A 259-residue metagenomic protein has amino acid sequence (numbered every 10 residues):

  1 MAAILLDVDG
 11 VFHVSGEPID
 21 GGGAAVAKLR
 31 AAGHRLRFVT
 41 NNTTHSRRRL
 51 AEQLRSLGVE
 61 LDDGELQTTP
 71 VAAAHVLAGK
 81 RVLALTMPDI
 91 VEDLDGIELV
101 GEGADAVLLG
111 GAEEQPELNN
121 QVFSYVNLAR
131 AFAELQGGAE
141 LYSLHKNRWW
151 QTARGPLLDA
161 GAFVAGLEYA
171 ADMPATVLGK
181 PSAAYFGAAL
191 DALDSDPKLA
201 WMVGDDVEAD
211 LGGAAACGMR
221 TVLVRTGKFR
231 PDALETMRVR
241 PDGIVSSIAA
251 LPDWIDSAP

Functional and structural regions predicted by a protein language model:
A2-H34, T43-P259: Asp-based, Mg2+/Mn2+-dependent phosphohydrolase catalytic module
